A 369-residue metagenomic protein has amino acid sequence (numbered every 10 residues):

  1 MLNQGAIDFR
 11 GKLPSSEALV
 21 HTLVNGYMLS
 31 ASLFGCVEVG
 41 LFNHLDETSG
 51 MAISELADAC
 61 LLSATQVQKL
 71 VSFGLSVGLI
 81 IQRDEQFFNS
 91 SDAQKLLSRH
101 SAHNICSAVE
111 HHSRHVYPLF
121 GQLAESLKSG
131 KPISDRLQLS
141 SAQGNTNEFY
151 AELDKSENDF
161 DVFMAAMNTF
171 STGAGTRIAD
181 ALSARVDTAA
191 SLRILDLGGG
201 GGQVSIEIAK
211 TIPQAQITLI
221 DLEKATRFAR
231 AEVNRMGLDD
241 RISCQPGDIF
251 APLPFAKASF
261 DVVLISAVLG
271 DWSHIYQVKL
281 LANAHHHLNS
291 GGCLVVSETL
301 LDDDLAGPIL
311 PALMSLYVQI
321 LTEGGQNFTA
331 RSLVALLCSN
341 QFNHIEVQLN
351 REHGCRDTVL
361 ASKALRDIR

Functional and structural regions predicted by a protein language model:
M1-S76, I81, T188, L195-R369: Alpha-helical subdomain
A6-G11, E17-D46, A59-L61, T65-L192: Conserved Class I S-adenosyl-L-methionine-dependent methyltransferase catalytic core
